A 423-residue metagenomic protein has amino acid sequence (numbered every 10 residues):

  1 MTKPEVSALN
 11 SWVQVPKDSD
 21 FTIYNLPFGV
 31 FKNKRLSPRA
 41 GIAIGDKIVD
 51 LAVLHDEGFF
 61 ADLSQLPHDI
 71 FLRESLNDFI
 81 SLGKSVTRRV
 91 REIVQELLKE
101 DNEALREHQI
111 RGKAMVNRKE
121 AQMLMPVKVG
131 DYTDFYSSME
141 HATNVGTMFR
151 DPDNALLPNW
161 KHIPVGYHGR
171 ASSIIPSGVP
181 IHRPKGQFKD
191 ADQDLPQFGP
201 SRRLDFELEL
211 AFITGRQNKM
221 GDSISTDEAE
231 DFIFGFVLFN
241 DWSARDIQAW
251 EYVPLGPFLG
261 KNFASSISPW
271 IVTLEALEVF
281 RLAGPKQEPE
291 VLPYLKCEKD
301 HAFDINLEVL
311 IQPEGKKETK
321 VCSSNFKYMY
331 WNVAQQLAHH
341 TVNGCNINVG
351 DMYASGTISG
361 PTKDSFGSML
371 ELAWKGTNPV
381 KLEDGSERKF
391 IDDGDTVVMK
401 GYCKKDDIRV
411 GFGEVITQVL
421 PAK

Functional and structural regions predicted by a protein language model:
P4-L36, A43, A52-C322, Y330-A334: Active-site microenvironments in enzyme catalytic cores
F198-R203, G344-C345, R388: Exposed beta-sheet edge/beta-hairpin loop segments within beta-rich domains
E314-N325, M369, V410-F412: Local beta-strand/beta-hairpin segments that build beta-sheet-rich folds
W331-H339, N346-V349, Y353-Y402, I408-R409 (+1 more regions): Active-site pocket scaffolds in enzymes
